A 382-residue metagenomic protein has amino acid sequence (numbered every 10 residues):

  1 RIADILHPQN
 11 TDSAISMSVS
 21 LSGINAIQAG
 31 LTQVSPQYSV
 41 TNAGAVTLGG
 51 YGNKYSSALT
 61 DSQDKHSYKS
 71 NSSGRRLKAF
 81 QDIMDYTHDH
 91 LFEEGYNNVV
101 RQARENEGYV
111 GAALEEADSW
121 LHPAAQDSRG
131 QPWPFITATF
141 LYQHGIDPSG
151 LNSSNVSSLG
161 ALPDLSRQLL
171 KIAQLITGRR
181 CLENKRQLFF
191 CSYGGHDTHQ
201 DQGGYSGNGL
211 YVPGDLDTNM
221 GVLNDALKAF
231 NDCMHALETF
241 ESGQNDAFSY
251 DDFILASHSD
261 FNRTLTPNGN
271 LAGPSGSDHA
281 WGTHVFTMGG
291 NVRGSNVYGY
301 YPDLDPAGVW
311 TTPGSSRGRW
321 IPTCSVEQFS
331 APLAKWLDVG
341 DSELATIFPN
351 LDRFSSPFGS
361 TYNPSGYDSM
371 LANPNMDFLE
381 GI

Functional and structural regions predicted by a protein language model:
R1-V222, D232-T239, T287-M288, N296-D303 (+1 more regions): Feature for exported/extracytoplasmic and membrane-associated proteins, marking the mature portion
S166-L170, N224-D225, S257-T266: A short linear-motif detector with a strong N-terminal bias
R180-E183, Q244-S249, A272-D278: Short, conserved, surface-exposed binding loops centered on an aromatic residue
R186-L188, Y250-D252, H258, A280-T283: Active-site lining segments that contact anionic ligands and/or coordinate catalytic metals
D225, H279, S325: Short, glycine/acidic-rich beta->alpha junctions
N231-L271: Metal-dependent active-site segment of extracytoplasmic phospho-/sulfohydrolases and closely related
S259-N296: Histidine-centered active-site microenvironments of extracellular/periplasmic hydrolases and transferases
